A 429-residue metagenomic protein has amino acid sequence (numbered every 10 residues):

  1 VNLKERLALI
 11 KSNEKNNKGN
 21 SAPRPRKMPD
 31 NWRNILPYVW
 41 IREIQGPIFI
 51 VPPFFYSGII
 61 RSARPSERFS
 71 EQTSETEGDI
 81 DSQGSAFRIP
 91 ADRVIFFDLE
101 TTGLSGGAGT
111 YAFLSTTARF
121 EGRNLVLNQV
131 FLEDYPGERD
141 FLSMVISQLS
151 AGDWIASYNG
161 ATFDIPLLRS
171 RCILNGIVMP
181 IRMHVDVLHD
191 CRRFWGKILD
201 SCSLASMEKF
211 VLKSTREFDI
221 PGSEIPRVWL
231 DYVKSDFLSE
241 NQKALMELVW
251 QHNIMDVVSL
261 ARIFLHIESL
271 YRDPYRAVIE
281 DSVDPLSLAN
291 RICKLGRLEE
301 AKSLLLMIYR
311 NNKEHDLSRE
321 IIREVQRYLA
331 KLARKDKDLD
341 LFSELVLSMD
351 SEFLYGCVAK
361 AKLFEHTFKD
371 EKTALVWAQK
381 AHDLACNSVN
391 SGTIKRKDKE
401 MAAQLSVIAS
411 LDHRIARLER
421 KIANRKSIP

Functional and structural regions predicted by a protein language model:
V1-A91: N-terminal accessory regions of nucleic-acid-interacting proteins
Q83-W154: Conserved RNase H-like, two-metal-ion catalytic cores of nucleic-acid enzymes
G122-S214: Conserved DEDDh/DEDDy metal-dependent 3′-5′ exonuclease domain
L199, L204-V278: Acidic, Mg2+-coordinating catalytic module of metal-dependent nucleases/exonucleases that use a two-metal-ion mechanism
I292, L329-A333, F364-E365, E419: Residue at a conserved register position within TPR or TPR-like alpha-solenoid repeats
A301, D338-F342, A374: Single-residue signature of alpha-solenoid repeat helices
H315-D316, K337, F364-K369, V389 (+2 more regions): Short coil/turn linking the two alpha-helices of tandem helical-hairpin repeats
